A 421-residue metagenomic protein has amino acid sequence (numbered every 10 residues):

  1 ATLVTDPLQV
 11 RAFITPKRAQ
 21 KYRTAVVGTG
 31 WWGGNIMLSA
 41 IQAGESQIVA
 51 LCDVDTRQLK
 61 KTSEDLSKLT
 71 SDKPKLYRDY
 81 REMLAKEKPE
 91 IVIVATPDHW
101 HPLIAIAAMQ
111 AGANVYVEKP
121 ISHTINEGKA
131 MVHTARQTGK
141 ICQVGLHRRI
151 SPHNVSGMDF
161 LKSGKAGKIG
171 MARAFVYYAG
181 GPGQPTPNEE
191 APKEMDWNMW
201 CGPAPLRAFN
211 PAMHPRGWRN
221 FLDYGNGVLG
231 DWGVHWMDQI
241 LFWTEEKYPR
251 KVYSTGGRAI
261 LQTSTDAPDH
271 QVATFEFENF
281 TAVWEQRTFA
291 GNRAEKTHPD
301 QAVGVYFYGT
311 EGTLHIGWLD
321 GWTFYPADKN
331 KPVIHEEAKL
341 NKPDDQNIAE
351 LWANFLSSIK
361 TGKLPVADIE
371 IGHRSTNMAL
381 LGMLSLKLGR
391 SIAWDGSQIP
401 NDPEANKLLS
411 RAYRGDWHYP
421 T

Functional and structural regions predicted by a protein language model:
A1-V117, N126-I141: N-terminal glycine-/serine-/threonine-rich beta1-alpha1-beta2 phosphate-ribose binding loop of Rossmann-like
K17-A19, A85-E87, Q110, A135-Q137 (+5 more regions): Extracellular/periplasmic catalytic domains that process cell-envelope and extracellular macromolecules
R23-V27, W31-W32, I48-D53, Q58 (+12 more regions): Structural recognition of the beta-strand scaffold that forms the well-ordered cores of secreted hydrolase catalytic
G33, L76, H101, I150-H153 (+2 more regions): Conserved donor sugar-nucleotide recognition element shared by glycan-biosynthetic enzymes
D55-Q58, Y77, P97-H101, I121-H123 (+5 more regions): Short, solvent-exposed turn/loop segments enriched in Gly/Ser/Thr/Pro and often Arg
N114-Y116, S122-M199: A contiguous active-site-proximal alpha/beta segment in oxidoreductase catalytic domains
V155-S156, K168-R173, Y177-E370, T376-T421: Contiguous beta-strand/loop segments that form the cofactor/metal-binding neighborhood of enzyme cores
